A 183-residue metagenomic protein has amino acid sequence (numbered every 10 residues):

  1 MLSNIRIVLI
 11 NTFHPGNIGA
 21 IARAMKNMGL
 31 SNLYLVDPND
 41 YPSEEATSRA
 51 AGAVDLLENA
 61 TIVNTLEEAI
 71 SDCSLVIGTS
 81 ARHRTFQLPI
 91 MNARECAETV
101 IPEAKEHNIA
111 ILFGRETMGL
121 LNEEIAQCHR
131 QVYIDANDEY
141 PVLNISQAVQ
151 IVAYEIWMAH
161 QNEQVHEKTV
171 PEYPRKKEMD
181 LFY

Functional and structural regions predicted by a protein language model:
M1-Y183: Post-transcriptional modification and biogenesis factors for structured RNAs of the translation apparatus
